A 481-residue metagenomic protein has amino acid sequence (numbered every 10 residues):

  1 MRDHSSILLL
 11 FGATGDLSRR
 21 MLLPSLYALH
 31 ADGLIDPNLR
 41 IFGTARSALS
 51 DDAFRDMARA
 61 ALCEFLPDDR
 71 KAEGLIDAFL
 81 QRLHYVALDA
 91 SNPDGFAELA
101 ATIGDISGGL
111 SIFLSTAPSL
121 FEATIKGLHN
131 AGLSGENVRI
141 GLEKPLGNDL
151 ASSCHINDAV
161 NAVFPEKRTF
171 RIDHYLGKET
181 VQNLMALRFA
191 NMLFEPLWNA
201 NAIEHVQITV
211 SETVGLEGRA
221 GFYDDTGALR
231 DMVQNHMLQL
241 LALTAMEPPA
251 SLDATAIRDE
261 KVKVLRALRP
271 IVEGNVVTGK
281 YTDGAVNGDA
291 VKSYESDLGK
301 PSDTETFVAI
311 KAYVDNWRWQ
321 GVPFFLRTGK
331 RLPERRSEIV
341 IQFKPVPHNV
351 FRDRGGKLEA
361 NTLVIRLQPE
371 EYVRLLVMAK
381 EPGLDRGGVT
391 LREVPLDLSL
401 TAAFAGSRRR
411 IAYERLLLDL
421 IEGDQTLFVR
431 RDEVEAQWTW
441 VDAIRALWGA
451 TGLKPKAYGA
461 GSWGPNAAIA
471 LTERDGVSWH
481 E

Functional and structural regions predicted by a protein language model:
M1-L142, L146-E481: Secretory/organelle targeting and membrane-embedding segments
